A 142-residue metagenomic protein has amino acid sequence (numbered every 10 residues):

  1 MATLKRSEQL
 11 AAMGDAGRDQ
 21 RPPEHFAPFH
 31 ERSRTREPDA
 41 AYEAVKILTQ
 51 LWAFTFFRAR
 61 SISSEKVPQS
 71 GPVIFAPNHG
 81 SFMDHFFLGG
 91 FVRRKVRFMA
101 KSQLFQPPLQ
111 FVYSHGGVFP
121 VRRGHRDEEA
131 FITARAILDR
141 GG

Functional and structural regions predicted by a protein language model:
M1-F54, A59-Q69, A136-D139: Membrane-interfacial terminal anchoring regions of lipid-handling membrane enzymes
P38, A53-G142: Soluble catalytic domains of membrane acyltransferases
